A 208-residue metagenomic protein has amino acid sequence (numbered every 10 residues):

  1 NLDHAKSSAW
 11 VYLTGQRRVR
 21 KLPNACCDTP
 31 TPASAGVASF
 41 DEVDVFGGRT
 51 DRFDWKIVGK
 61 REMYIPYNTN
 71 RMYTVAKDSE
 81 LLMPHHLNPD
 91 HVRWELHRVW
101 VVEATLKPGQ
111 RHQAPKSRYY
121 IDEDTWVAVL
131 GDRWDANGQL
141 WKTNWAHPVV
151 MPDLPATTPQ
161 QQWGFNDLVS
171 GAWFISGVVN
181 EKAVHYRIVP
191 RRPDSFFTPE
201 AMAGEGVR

Functional and structural regions predicted by a protein language model:
N1-T50, L87, R93-R191: Gly/Pro-enriched, hydrophobic low-complexity segments that function as extracytoplasmic propeptides/linkers
A38-G48, E62-P66, F197-P199: Short N-terminal helix-initiation segments at or just after the protein's N-terminus
F53-S117, E200-R208: Mature hydrolase/peptidase catalytic cores and their serpin-fold inhibitory cores, especially in secreted
K182-R208: Compact functional segments
